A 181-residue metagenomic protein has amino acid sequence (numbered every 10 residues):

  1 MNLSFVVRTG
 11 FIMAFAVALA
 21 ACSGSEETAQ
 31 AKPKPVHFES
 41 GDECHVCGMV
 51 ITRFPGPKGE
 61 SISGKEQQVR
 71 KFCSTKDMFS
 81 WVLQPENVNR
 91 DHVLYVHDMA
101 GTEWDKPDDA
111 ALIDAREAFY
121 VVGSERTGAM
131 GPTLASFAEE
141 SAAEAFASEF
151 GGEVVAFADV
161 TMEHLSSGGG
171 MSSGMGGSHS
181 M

Functional and structural regions predicted by a protein language model:
M1-F11: Bacterial N-terminal signal peptides that target proteins for export
R8, T28-V36: Short, intrinsically disordered, charge-biased short linear motifs at domain edges
A18-A21: C-terminal motif of bacterial Sec signal peptides marking the signal peptidase cleavage site
S23-E26: Bacterial signal peptide processing site
V36-R70, K76: Post-signal-peptide N-terminal segment of Sec-exported extracytoplasmic proteins
T75-N87: Short metal-binding segments enriched for Cys and/or His
H92-E144, F150-E153, F157: Thiol/selenol-based redox catalytic cores and closely related redox-interacting motifs
A138-M181: C-terminal partner/receptor-binding element of secreted or periplasmic proteins
